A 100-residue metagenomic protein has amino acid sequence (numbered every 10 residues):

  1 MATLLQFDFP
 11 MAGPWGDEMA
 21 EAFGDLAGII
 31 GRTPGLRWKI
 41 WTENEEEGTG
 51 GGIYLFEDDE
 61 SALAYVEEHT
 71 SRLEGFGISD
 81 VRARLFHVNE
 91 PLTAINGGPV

Functional and structural regions predicted by a protein language model:
M1-T49, D59-E67, S79-D80, R84-V100: Short S/T/G/P-rich N-terminal loop/turn motif that feeds into the first structured element of a domain
G51-L55: A short, exposed loop/beta-hairpin motif centered on an aromatic-Gly-Thr core
R72-I78: Short arginine-rich
